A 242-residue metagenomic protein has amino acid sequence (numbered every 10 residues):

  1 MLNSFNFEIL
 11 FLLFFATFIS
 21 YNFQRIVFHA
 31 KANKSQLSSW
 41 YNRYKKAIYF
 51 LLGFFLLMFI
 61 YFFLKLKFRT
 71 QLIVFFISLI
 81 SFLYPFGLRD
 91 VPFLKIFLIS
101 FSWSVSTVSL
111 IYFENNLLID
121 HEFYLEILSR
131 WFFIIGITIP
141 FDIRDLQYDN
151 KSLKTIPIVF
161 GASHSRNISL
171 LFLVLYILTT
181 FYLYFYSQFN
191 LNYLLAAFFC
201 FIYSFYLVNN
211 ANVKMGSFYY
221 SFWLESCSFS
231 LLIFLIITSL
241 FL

Functional and structural regions predicted by a protein language model:
M1-L12, I60-L72, T107-L128, T179-N192 (+1 more regions): Helix-coil boundary and interhelical linker segments in multi-pass alpha-helical membrane proteins
F15-F23, F76-G87, S104, W131-T138 (+1 more regions): Alpha-helical transmembrane segments and their membrane-interface exit regions
T17-L52, I135-V174: Solvent-exposed interhelical
F23-K34, I80-K95, I143-N150, S204-K214: C-terminal ends of transmembrane helices
A30-Y41, L56-L66, R89, R130-W131 (+3 more regions): Short juxtamembrane and helix-loop transition motifs at transmembrane-helix boundaries in membrane proteins
W40-E114, S204-N210: Intramembrane alpha-helical segments
I99-Y148, N167: Functional transmembrane core segments of multi-pass inner-membrane proteins
L194-L242: Extended hydrophobic alpha-helices typical of membrane-associated regions
